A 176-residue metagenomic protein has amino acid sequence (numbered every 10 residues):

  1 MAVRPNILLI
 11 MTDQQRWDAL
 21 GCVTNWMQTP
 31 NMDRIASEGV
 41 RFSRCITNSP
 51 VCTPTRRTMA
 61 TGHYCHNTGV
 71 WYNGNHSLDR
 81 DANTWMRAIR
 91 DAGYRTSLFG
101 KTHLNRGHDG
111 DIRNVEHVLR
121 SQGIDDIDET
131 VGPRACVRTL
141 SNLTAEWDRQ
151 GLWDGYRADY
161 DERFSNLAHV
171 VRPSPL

Functional and structural regions predicted by a protein language model:
M1-L176: Formylglycine-dependent sulfatase
